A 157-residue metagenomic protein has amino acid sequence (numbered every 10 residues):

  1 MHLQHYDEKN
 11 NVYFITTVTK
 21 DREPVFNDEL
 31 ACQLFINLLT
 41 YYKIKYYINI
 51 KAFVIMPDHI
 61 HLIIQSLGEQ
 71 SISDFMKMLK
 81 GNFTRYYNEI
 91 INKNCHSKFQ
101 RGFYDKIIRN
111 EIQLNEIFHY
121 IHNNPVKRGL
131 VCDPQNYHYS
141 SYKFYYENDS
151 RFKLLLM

Functional and structural regions predicted by a protein language model:
M1-M157: Short catalytic/metal-binding and nucleic-acid-binding patches
